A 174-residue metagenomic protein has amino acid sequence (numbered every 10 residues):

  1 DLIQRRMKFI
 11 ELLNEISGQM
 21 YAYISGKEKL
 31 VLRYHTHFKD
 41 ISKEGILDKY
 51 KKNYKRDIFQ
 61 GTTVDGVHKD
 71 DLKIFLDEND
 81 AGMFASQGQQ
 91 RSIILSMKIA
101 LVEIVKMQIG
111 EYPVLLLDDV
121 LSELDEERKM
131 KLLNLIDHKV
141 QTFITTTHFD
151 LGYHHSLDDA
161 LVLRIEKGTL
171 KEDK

Functional and structural regions predicted by a protein language model:
D1-V114, E123, E127, K131-N134 (+3 more regions): Conserved NTPase motor "head" modules and their coupling/switch loops across ABC/AAA+ ATPases, GTPases, and GHKL ATPases
D118-V120: Walker B catalytic acidic pair
F143, L161-L163: Hydrophobic/aromatic beta-strand patches that form the interior of the parallel beta-sheet core in alpha/beta enzyme
T145-H148: H-loop/switch region of ABC-family ATPase nucleotide-binding domains
I165-K167: Active-site donor-binding loop signature of nucleotide-sugar glycosyltransferases
